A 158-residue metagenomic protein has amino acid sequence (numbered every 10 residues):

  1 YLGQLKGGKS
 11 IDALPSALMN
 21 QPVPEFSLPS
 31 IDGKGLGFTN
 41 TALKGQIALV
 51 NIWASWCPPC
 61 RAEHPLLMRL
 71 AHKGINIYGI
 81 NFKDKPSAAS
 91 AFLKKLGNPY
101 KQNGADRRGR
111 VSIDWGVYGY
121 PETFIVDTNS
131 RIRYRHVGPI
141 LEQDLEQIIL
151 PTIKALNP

Functional and structural regions predicted by a protein language model:
Y1-P29, P158: N-terminal targeting signals for export/organelle localization
G8-K9, P29-L36, N103-D106: Short gly/ser/thr-rich secondary-structure transition/capping motifs
N20, E25, G74, Y100-K101: A generic structural signal for alpha->beta connector loops
F26-L49: A short beta-strand-turn-helix
Q46-A48, I52-W56, G119: Short pre-active-site segment immediately N-terminal to redox-active cysteine/selenocysteine motifs in thiol-based
L49-N51, G79, I125: Hydrophobic beta-strand core positions in alpha/beta domains
R61-G97, R107-I113: Structural microenvironment flanking redox-active thiols in thiol-disulfide oxidoreductases
K94-P99, D106-L156: Thiol/disulfide oxidoreductase modules built on the thioredoxin-like
